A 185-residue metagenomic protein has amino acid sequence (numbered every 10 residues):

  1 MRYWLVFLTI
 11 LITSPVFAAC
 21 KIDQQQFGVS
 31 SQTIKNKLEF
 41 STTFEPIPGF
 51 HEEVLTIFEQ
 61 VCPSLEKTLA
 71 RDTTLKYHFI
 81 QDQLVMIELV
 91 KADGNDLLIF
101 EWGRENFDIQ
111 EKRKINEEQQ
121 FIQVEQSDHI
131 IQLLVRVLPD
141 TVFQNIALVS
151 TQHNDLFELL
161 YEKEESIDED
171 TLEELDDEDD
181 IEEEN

Functional and structural regions predicted by a protein language model:
M1-W4: Positively charged n-region of N-terminal signal peptides that target proteins for export
T13-P15: N-terminal signal peptide c-region/cleavage motif recognized by signal peptidases
A18-H51, M86-N185: Non-cytosolic coordination micro-motifs
I47-P63: Surface-exposed, low-hydrophobicity interaction/linker segments
Q60-W102: Mid-chain, structured segments of secreted extracytoplasmic proteins
